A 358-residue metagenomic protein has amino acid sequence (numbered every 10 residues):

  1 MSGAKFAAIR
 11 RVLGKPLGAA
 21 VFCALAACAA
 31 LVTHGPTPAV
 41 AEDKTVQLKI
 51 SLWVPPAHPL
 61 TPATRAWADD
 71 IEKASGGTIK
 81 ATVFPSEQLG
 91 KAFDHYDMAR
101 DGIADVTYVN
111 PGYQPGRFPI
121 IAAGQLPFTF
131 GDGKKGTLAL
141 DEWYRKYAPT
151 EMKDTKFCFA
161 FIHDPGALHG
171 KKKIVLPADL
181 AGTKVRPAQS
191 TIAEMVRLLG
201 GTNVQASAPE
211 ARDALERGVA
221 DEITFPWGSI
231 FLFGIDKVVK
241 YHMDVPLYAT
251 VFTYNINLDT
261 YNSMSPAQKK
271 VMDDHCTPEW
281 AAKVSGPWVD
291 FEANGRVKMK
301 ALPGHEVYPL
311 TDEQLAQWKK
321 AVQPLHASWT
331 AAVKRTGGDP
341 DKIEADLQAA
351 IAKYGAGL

Functional and structural regions predicted by a protein language model:
M1-Q47, G357-L358: Short, low-complexity disordered leader/linker segments with a strong preference for bacterial N-terminal type II
C23, V40-K135, T150-L358: N-terminal secretory/targeting leader peptides
L138-K146, T150: Signature of the catalytic double-stranded beta-helix
